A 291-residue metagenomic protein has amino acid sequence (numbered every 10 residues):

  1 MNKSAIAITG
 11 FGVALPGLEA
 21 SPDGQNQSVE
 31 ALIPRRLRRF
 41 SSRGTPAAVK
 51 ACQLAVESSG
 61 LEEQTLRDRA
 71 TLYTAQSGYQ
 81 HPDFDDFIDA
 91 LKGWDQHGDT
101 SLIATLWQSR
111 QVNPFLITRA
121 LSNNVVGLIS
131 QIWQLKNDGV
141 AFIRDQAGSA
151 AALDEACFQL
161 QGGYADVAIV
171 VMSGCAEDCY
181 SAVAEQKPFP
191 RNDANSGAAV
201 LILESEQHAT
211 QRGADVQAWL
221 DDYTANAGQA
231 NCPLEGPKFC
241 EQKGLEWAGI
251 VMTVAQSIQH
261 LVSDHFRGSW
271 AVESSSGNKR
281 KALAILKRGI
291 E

Functional and structural regions predicted by a protein language model:
M1-I143, A150, F158-G162, S173-E291: Conserved "HGTGT" condensation-loop signature of ketosynthase/thiolase-family condensing enzymes that catalyze
L153: Short-chain dehydrogenase/reductase
